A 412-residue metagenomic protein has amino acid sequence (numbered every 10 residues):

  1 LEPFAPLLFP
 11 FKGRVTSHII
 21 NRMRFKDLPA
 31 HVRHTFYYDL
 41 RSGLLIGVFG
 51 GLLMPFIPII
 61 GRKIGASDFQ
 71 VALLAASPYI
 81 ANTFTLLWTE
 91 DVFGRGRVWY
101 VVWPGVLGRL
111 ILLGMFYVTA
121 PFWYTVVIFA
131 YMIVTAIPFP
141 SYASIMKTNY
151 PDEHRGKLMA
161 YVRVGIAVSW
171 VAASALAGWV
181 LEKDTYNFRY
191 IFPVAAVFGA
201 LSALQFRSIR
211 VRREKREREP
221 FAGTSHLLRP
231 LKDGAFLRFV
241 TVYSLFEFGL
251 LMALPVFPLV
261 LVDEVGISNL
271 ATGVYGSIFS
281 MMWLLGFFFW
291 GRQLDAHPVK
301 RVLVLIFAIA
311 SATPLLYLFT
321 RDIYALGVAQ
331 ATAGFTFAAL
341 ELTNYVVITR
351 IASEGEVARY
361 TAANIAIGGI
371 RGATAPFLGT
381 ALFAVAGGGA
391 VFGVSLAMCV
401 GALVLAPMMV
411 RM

Functional and structural regions predicted by a protein language model:
L8-F84, T89, A235-G276: Helix-loop boundary and gating motifs at the non-cytosolic
I59, K63, G94, W170-F192 (+1 more regions): Transmembrane alpha-helix termini and helix-breaking/packing motifs in multi-pass membrane transporters
D68, D152-V162, N269-L270, E354-N364: Loop-to-transmembrane helix entry/capping segments in MFS-fold secondary transporters and related SLC/MFSD carriers
F84-R97, L181, G286-P298, F383: Helix-to-loop junctions at the C-terminal end of transmembrane segments in multipass secondary transporters
W99-G114, A196, R301-L316, L396: Structural signature of the two symmetry-related core transmembrane helices
F116-I128, L318-Q330: Helix-loop junctions at membrane interfaces in 12-TM secondary transporters
I137-Y150, A339-S353: Intracellular juxtamembrane helix-capping segments at the cytosolic ends of symmetry-related transmembrane helices
A196-K215, A402-V410: C-terminal membrane-cytosol helix-exit motif in multi-pass small-molecule transporters
